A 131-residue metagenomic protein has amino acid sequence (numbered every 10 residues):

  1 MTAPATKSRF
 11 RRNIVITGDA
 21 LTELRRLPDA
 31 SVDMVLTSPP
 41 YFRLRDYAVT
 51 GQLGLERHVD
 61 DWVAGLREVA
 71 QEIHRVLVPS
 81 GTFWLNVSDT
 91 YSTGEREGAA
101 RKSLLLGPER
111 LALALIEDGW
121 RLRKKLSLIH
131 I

Functional and structural regions predicted by a protein language model:
T2-I129: Core catalytic lobe of class I
